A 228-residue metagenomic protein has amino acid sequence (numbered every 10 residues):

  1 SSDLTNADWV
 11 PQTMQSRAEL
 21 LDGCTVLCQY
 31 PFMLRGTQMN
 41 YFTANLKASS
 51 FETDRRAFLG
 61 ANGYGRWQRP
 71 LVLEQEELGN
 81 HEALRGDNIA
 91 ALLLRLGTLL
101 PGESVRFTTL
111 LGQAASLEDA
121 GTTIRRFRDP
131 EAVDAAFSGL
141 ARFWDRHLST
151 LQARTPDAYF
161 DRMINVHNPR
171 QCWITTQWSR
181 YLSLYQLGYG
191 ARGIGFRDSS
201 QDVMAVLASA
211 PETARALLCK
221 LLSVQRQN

Functional and structural regions predicted by a protein language model:
S1-L73, E118-T150, D157: Polysaccharide-binding surfaces and accessory modules of carbohydrate-active proteins
S2-E19, N80-H81, E212-N228: Conserved active-site neighborhood of enzyme catalytic/cofactor-binding cores
Q15, Y30-P31, T43, L96 (+3 more regions): Short, well-ordered alpha-helical packing segments
M33, Q113-L117, W173, Q227: Short loop/turn segments at secondary-structure transitions that flank enzyme active sites
G79-A83, L94-L99: Beta-strand-rich interaction surfaces with strong enrichment in secreted/lumenal proteins
R85-I89, E103, H147-N228: Substrate-binding groove/exosite segments of carbohydrate-active enzymes
G97-A115: Short Pro-Gly-centered flexible turn/kink motifs
A114, R126-F127, C219-V224: Amphipathic alpha-helical scaffolding segments
